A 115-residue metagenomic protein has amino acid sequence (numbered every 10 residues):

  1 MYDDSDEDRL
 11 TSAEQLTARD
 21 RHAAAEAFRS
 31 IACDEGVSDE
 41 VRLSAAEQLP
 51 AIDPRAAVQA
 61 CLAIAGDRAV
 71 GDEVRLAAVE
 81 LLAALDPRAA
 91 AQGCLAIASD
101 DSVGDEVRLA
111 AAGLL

Functional and structural regions predicted by a protein language model:
M1, R19-C33, P54-D67, P87-D100: Amphipathic alpha-helical scaffolding segments comprising HEAT/armadillo-like alpha-solenoid repeats
Y2, D6-R21, D39-P54, D72-P87 (+1 more regions): Structural detector for internal amphipathic alpha-helices that build alpha-solenoid repeat scaffolds
